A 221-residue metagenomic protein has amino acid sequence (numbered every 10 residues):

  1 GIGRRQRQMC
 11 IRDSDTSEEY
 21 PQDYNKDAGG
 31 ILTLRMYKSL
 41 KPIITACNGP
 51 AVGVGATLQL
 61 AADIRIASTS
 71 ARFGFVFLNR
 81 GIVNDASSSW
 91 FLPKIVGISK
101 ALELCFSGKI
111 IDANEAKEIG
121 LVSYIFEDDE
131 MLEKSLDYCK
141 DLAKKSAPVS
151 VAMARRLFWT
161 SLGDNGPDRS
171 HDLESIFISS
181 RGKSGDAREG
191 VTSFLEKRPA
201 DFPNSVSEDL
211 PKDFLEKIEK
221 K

Functional and structural regions predicted by a protein language model:
G1, K26-G30, G53, V83-A86 (+4 more regions): Glycine-rich phosphate-binding loop at the start of an alpha helix
G1-D13: Single conserved hydrophobic/aromatic residue that forms the stacking wall/gate of nucleotide- or nucleobase-binding
D15-D27: A short acidic, glycine-rich active-site loop that binds or catalyzes chemistry on phosphate/adenosine moieties
D23, A46-C47: Structural motif
I31-S39, A46, V52-F106, I119 (+2 more regions): CoA-thioester-processing core
I64, E103, S107-K109, E115 (+3 more regions): Well-ordered beta-strand positions
I66-A71, V122-D172, S180, G185-R188 (+1 more regions): C-terminal long alpha-helix characteristic of the crotonase
